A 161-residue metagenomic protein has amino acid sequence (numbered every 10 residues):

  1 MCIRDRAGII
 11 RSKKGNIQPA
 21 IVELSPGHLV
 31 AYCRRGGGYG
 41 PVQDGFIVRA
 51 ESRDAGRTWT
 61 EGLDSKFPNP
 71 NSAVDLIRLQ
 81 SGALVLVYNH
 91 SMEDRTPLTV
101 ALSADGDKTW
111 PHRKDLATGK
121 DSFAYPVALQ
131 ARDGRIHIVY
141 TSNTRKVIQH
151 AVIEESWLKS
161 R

Functional and structural regions predicted by a protein language model:
R4-R161: Asp-box/BNR beta-propeller blade signature and adjacent active/binding-site loops in extracellular glycan-interacting
